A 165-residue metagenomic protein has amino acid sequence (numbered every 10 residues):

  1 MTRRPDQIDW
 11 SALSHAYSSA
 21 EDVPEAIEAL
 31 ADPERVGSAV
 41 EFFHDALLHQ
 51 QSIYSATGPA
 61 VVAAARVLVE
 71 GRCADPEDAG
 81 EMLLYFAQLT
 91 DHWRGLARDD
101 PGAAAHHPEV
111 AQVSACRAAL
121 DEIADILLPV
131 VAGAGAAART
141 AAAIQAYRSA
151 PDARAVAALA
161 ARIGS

Functional and structural regions predicted by a protein language model:
M1-E34: N-terminal "cap/leader" segments of large eukaryotic alpha-helical scaffolds
D9, V69, C73-P76, G80-S165: Eukaryote-skewed repeat-based solenoidal scaffolds used as protein-protein interaction platforms, primarily
S19-V23, A56-V61, C116-A124: Core helices of alpha-solenoid repeat scaffolds
P24-R35, V62-C73, L128-A132: HEAT/HEAT-like alpha-solenoid repeats
P33-D45, D99: HEAT-repeat alpha-solenoid elements in large eukaryotic scaffold proteins
V40-E41, G58-V62, G80-F86: Alpha-helical repeat solenoid scaffolds
H44-L48, A87: Structural signature of alpha-helical solenoid repeat scaffolds
Q51-A56, G95-R98: Short coil/turn connectors between adjacent alpha-helices in alpha-solenoid helical repeat scaffolds
